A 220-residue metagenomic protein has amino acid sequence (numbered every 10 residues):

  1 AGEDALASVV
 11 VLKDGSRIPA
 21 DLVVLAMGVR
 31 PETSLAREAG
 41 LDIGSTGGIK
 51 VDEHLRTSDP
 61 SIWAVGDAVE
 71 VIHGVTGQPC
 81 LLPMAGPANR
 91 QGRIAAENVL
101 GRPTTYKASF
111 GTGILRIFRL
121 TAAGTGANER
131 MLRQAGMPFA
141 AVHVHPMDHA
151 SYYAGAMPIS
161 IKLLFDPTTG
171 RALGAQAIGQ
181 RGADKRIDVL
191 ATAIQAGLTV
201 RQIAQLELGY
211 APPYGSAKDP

Functional and structural regions predicted by a protein language model:
E3-V11, S16-E97, V189, A193 (+1 more regions): FAD-site-proximal beta/loop scaffold in flavoenzymes
V10-L12, S16-P19, Y106-F110, P167-T169: A short alpha-helix capping/helix-coil boundary motif
I18, T125-A127: A broad, structural micro-motif
M27, F118-T125, Q134-P220: Flexible, glycine-rich terminal cap/loop adjacent to redox cofactors in electron-transfer oxidoreductases
D42-T46, R102-T112, P138-V142: A short alpha-helix-loop-beta-strand transition element characteristic of N-terminal alpha/beta dinucleotide-binding
P79-P83, N98-T125, Q205-A211: Active-site-proximal substrate-binding core of FAD-dependent oxidoreductases
